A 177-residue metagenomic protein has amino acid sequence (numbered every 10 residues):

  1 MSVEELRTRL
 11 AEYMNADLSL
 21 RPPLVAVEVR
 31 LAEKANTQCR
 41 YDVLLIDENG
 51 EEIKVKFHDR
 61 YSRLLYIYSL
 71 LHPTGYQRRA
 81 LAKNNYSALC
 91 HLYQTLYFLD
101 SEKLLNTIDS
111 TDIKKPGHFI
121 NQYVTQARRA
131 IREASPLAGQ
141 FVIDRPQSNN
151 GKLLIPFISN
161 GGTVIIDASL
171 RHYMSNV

Functional and structural regions predicted by a protein language model:
R7-Y76, H172-N176: Short boundary/linker motifs that mark transitions into or out of structured domains
L10-Y13, D17, L96, D100-K103 (+2 more regions): Short, flexible helical or helix-coil boundary motifs
L20-Q38, F119-V177: DNA-binding patch around the recognition helix
I53-T107, A127: Short amphipathic alpha-helical recognition elements used for nucleic-acid or partner binding across transcription
F57, H118-F119: Generic detector of ordered secondary-structure context
